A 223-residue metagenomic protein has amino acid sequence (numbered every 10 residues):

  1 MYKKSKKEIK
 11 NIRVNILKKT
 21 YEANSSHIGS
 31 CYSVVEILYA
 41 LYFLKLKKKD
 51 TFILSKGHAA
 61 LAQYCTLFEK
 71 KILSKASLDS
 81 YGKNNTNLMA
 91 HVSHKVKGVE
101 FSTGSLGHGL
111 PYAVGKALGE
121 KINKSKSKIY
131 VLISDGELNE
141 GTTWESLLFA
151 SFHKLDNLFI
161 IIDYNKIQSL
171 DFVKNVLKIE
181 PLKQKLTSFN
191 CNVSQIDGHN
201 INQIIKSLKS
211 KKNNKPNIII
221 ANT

Functional and structural regions predicted by a protein language model:
M1-K4: Non-catalytic, mobile gating and regulatory segments of ester bond hydrolases
K6, K10, K83-K95, K116-L118 (+3 more regions): Thiamine diphosphate
I9-S25, D163-N165: N-terminal capping segment at the start of a domain
V14, K18, E36-Y39, Q184 (+1 more regions): A broad, structural surface signal
L17, Y21, S134, K166 (+1 more regions): A broad detector of the eukaryotic-type serine/threonine protein kinase catalytic domain
T20-N24, K45, L67, N190-V193: Short amphipathic alpha-helical interaction patches enriched in hydrophobic/aromatic residues with interspersed Lys/Arg
A23-N24, T103, I133-S134, I162 (+1 more regions): Short glycine-centered, acidic/aromatic-flanked micro-motifs in structured strand/loop junctions that mark active-site
S26, C31-E145, S151-F152: Cofactor-binding active-site loop characterized by glycine-rich and histidine/acidic residues
